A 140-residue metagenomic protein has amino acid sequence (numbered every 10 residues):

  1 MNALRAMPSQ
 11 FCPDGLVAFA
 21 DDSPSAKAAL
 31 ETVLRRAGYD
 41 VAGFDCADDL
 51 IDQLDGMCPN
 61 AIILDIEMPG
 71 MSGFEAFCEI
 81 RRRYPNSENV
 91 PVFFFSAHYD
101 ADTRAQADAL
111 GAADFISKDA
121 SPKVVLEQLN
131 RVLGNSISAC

Functional and structural regions predicted by a protein language model:
M1-A18, P24, A28-E31, S121-C140: Non-catalytic signal-transmission and effector/linker regions of two-component phosphorelay proteins
A20-D21, F44, I62: Conserved sequence signature across two-component system core domains
G38-D45, Q53: Short hydrophobic/Thr-rich beta-strand motif most characteristic of the beta2 strand and flanking loop of CheY-like
D45-C46, S72-C78: Acidic catalytic/metal-coordinating carboxylates
M57-L64: Active-site beta3 strand of CheY-like receiver
M68: Receiver (REC) domain active-site loop signature in two-component systems and cognate sites in sensor histidine kinases
E75, Y99-I116, E127: Alpha4 helix (beta4-alpha4-beta5 surface) of REC/receiver domains from two-component response regulators
